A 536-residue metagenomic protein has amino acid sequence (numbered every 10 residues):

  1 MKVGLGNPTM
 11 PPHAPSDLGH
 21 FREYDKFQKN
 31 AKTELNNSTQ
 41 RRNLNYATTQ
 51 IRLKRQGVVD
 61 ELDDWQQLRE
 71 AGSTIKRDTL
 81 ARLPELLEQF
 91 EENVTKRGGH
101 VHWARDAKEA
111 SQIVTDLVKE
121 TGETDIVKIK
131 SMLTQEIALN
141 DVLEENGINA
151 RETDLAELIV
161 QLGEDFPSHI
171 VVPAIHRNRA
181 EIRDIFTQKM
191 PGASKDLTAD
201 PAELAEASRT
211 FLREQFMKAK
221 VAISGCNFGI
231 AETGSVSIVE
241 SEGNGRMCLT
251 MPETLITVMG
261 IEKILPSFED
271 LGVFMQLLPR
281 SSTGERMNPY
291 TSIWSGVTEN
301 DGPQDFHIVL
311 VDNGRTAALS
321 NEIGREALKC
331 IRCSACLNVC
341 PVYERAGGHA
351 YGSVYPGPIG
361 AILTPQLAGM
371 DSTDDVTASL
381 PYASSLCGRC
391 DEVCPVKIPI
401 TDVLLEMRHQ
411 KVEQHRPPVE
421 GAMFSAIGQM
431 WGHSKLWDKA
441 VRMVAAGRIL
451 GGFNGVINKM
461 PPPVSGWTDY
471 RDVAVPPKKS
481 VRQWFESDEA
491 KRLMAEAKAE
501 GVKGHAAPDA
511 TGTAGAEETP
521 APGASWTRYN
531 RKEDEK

Functional and structural regions predicted by a protein language model:
K2-I323: The feature marks the mature, well-folded catalytic cores of soluble enzymes
P8, A14-I51, Q429-K536: Intrinsic disorder at enzyme termini
P8-P15, P84, P167, P191 (+12 more regions): Proline-rich intrinsically disordered, low-complexity coils
D63-Q66, L87, E91-V94, G98 (+20 more regions): Generic secondary-structure transition motif, activating predominantly at the C-termini of alpha-helices
P266-F268, S282-M287, N338, R345 (+1 more regions): Acidic/polar loop patches that form or flank catalytic/metal-binding clefts of enzymes that bind anionic ligands
D301-A327, L337, Y343-G452, N458 (+1 more regions): Ferredoxin-type iron-sulfur electron-transfer modules in oxidoreductases and energy-metabolism complexes
